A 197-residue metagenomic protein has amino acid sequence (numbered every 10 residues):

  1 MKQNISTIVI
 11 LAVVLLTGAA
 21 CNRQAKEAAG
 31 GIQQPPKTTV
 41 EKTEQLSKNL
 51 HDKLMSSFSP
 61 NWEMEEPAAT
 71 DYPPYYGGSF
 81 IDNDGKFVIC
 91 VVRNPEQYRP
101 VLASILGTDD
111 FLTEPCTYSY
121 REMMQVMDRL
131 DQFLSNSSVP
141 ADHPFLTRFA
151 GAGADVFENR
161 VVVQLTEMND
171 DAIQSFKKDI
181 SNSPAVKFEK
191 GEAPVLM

Functional and structural regions predicted by a protein language model:
M1-I8: Bacterial N-terminal signal peptides that target proteins for export
T17-A20: C-terminal motif of bacterial Sec signal peptides marking the signal peptidase cleavage site
N22-Q24: Bacterial signal peptide processing site
K26-F58, L112-Q125: N-terminal presequence-like segments and adjacent domain-start helices
K42-K48, D52, Y120-S135, V162-Q164 (+2 more regions): Protease-domain processing segments flanking chymotrypsin-fold serine proteases, especially trypsin-like
L50-D71, M123-F145: Short amphipathic alpha-helix segments
T70-M124, D142-I173, D179, E192 (+1 more regions): Short glycine/threonine-rich beta-strand-turn micro-motifs
